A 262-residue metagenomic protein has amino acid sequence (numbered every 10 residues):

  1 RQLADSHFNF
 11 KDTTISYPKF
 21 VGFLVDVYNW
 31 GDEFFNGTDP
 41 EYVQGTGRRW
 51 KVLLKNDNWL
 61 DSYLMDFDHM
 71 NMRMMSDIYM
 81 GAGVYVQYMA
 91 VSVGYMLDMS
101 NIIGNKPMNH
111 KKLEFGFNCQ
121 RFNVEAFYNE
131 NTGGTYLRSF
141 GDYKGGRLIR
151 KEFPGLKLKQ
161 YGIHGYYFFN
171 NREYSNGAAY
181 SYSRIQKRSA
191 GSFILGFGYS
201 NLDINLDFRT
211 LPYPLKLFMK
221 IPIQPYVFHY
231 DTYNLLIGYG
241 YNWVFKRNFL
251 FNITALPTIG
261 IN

Functional and structural regions predicted by a protein language model:
L3-T13, F35-R49, N170-G191, L206 (+1 more regions): Short loop/turn motifs that connect adjacent beta-strands in outer-membrane beta-barrel proteins
E41-V43, H69-R73, S100-G104, K151-P154 (+2 more regions): Outer-membrane beta-barrel domain signature
T46-V52, M80, M89-V91, K111 (+4 more regions): Outer-envelope beta-barrel architecture signal
L54, A82-Y88, L113-C119, I163-F169 (+3 more regions): Residues on the lipid-exposed face of transmembrane beta-strands in outer-membrane beta-barrel proteins
W59-G81, S92-K106: Surface-exposed strand-loop-strand hairpins of Gram-negative outer-membrane beta-barrel proteins
W59-Y63, S100-I102, N129-G133, N170-R172 (+2 more regions): Structural signature of outer-membrane beta-barrel domains
R73, D77-Y79, T135-G141, R147-G162 (+3 more regions): Extracellular/periplasm-exposed beta-strand and loop segments of Gram-negative cell-envelope proteins, dominated by
R172-L236: Hydrophobic, aromatic-enriched interface-forming segments
